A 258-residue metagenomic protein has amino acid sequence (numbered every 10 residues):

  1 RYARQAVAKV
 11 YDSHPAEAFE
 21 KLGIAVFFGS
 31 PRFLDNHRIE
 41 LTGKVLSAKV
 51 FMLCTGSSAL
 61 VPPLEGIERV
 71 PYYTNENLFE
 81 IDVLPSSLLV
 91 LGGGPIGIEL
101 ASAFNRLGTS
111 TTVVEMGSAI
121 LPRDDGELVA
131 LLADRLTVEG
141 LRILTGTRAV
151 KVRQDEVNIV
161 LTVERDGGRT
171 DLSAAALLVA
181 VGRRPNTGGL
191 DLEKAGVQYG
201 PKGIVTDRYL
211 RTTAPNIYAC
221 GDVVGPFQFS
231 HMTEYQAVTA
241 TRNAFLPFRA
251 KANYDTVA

Functional and structural regions predicted by a protein language model:
R1, Q5, L53-C54, V90 (+2 more regions): Redox-cofactor binding/interface segments in oxidoreductases and associated redox assembly factors
R1-L22, E115, R148, Q154: Conserved N-terminal/central alpha/beta ligand/cofactor-binding core
R1-Q5, P247-A252: Glycine-rich active-site loop/strand segments that organize a redox cofactor
A25, L34, E40-P71, S87: Glycine/serine-rich phosphate-binding loop and adjoining beta1-alpha1 elements at the start of nucleotide-handling
A25-F28, R32-I39, L107-R208: A Rossmann-like FAD-binding core segment of flavoenzymes
A59, F79, P95, E127 (+1 more regions): Residue-level detector of alpha-helix initiation sites
E68-P85, L172-F248: FAD-site-proximal beta/loop scaffold in flavoenzymes
D82-D124, F229: Rossmann-like NAD(P)H-binding beta-loop-alpha module
